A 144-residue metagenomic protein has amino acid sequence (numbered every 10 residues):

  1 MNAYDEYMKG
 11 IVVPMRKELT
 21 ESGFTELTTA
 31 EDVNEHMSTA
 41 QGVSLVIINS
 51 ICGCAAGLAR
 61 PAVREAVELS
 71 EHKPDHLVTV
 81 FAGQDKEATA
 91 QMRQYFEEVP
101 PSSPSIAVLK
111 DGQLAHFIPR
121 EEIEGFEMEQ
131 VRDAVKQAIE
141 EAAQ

Functional and structural regions predicted by a protein language model:
M1-A40, I139, A143-Q144: N-terminal leader/targeting and pre-domain segments
A40-C52: Short active-site neighborhood of thiol/selenol oxidoreductases, capturing the structured segment around
I48-N49, H72-T89: Thiol-based oxidoreductase modules, predominantly thioredoxin-like and allied folds used for disulfide exchange
A55-L58, E87-T89: Active-site-adjacent loop/helix micro-motif of nuclease/hydrolase catalytic cores
G57-L69: Typically the conserved alpha-helix immediately C-terminal to a functionally engaged Cys/Sec in thioredoxin-like
L69-P74, E127: Short cysteine/histidine-rich metal-coordination sites, predominantly Zn2+-binding motifs
F81-S103: Short Fe-S-cluster ligation motifs
P100-Q144: Non-catalytic, surface beta->alpha helical segment in thiol-disulfide oxidoreductase systems
